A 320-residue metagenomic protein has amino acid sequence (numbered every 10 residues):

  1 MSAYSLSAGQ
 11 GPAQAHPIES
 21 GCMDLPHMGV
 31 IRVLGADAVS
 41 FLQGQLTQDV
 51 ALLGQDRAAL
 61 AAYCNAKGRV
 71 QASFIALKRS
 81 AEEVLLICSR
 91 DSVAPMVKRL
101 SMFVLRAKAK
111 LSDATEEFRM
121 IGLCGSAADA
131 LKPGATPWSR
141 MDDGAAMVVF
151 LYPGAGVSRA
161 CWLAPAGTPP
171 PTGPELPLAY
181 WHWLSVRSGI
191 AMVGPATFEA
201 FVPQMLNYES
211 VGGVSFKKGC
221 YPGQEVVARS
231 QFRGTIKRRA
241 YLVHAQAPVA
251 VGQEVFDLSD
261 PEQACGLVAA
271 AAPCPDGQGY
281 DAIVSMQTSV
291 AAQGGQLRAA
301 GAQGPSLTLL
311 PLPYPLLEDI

Functional and structural regions predicted by a protein language model:
M1-L60, C64-Q71, S80-A81: Acidic, proline/glycine-enriched N-terminal capping motif
P12-I18, A61-S73, V104-A107, M141-V149 (+2 more regions): Short amphipathic beta-strand starts and helix->beta connectors
E19-M23, H27-V30, I75-S188: Acidic, low-complexity central loop/insert segments
D37-L42, V93-V97, A127-K132, A166-G173 (+2 more regions): Short, conserved charged micro-motifs
D49-V50, S101-A109, T172-W181, S259-A264 (+1 more regions): A common structural junction motif
L178, W183-S210: Short, conserved active-site entrance elements at the starts or edges of catalytic domains
L206-G213, A228-I320: Glycine-rich, small/acidic residue-mixed loop/short-helix segments
